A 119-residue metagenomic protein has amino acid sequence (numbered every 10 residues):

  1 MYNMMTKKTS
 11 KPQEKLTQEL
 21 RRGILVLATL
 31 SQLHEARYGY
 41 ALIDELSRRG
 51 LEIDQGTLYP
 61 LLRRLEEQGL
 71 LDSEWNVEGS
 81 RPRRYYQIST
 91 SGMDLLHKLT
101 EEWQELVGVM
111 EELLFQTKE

Functional and structural regions predicted by a protein language model:
M1-K15: Short, intrinsically disordered or compositionally biased N-terminal tails of bacterial proteins
E14-Q18, S73-W75: Short beta-strand/turn micro-motifs at beta-sheet edges
T17-T57: N-terminal helix-turn-helix DNA-binding core of bacterial DNA-binding proteins
D44, E66-E67: Alpha-helical residues within the helix-turn-helix
Y59-R64: Short, hydrophobic-biased segments on the C-terminal half of alpha helices that form "recognition helices"
Q68-P82, Q87: Beta-hairpin "wing" of winged helix-turn-helix
P82-T100: Basic, amphipathic "hinge/linker" alpha-helix immediately C-terminal to the N-terminal HTH DNA-binding motif
H97-E119: Amphipathic alpha-helical dimerization/coiled-coil segments that flank or bridge DNA-binding/regulatory modules
